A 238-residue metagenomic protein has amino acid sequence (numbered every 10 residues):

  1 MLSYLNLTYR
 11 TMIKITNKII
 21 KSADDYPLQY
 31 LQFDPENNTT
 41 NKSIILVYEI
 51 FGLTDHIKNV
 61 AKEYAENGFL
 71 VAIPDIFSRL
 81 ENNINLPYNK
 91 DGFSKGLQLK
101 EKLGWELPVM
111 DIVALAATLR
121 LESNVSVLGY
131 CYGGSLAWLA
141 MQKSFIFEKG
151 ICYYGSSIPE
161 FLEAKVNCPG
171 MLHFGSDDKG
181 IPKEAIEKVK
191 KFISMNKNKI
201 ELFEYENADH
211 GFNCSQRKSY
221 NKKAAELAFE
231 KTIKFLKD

Functional and structural regions predicted by a protein language model:
L2-D238: N-terminal cap/leader regions of alpha/beta-hydrolase-fold enzymes, predominantly small-molecule hydrolases
